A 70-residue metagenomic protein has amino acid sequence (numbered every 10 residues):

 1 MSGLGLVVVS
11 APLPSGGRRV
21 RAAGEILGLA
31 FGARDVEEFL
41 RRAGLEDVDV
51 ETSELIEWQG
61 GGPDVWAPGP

Functional and structural regions predicted by a protein language model:
M1: N-terminal domain-start interaction segment
L4-I26: N-terminal acidic leader/helix
V7, S15, A33, E51 (+1 more regions): A generic structural micro-environment signature that highlights single residues at secondary-structure boundaries
F31-G44: A short, charged, amphipathic alpha-helix used as a generic interaction element across diverse proteins
R42-P70: Mixed-charge, Lys/Arg-enriched low-complexity segments
